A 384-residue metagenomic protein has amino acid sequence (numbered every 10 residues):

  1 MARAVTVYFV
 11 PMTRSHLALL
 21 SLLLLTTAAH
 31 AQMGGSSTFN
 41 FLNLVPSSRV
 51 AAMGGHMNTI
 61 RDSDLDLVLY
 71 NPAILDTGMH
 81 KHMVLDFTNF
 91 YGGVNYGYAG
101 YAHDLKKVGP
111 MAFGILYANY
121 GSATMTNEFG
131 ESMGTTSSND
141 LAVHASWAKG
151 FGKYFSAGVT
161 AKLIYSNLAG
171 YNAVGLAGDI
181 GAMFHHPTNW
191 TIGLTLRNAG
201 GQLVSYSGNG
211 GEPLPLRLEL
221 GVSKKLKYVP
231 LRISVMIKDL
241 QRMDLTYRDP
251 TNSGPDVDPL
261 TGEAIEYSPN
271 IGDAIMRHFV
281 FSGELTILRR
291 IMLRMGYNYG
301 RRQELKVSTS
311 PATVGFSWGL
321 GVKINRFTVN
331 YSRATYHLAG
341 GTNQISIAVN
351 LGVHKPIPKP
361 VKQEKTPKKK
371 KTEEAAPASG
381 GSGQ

Functional and structural regions predicted by a protein language model:
A2-A18: Bacterial N-terminal signal peptides that target proteins for export
H16-T26: Sec-dependent N-terminal signal peptides
T27-A31: Sec/Tat signal peptide C-region and signal peptidase I cleavage site
Q32-Q384: Subset of outer-membrane beta-barrel
